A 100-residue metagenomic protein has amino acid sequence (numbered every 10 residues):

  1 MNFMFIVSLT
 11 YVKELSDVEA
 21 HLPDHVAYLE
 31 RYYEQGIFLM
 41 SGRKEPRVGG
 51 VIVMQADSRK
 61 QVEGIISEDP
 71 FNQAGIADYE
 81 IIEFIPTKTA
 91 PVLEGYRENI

Functional and structural regions predicted by a protein language model:
M1-I100: Conserved, structured core segments of small domains
